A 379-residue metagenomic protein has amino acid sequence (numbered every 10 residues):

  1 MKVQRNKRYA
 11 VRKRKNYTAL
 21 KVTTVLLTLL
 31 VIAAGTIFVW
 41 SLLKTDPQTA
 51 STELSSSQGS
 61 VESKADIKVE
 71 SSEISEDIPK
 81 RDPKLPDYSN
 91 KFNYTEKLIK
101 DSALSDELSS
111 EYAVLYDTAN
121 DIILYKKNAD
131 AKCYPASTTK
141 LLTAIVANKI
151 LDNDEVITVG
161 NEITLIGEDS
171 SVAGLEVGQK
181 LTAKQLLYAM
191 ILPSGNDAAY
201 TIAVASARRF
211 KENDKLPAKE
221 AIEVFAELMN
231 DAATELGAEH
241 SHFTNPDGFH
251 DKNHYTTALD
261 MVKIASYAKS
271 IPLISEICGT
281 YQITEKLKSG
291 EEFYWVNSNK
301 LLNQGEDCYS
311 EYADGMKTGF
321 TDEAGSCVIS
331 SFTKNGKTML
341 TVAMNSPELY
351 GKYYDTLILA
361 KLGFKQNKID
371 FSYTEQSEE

Functional and structural regions predicted by a protein language model:
M1-K7: N-terminal intrinsically disordered, acidic low-complexity segments at the extreme N-terminus
K2, K15-L27, G35-L54, V328 (+1 more regions): Conserved SxxK-family serine transpeptidase/carboxypeptidase catalytic domain of penicillin-binding proteins
W40, D87-N90, L98-L108, Y112 (+1 more regions): Penicillin-recognizing serine hydrolase domain
Q48-K68: Short, low-complexity, disordered segments immediately C-terminal to signal peptides in bacterial exported proteins
G59, D66-L259, A268, K334: Active-site-adjacent loops and short helices of periplasmic peptidoglycan-processing enzymes
